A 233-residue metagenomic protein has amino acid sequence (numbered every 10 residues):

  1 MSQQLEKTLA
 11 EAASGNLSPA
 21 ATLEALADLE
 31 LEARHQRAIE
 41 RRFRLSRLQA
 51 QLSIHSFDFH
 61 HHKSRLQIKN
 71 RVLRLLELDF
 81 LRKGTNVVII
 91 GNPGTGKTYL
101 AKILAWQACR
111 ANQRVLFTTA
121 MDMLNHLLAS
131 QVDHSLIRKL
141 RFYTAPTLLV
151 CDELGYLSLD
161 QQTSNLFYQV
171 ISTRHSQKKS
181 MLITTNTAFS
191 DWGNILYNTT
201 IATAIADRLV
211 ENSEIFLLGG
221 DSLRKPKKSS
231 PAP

Functional and structural regions predicted by a protein language model:
S2-A50: Interdomain "pre-motor" coupling segment immediately N-terminal to P-loop NTPase/helicase cores
L52-L76: N-terminal pre-Walker A segment at the start of P-loop NTPase domains
L76-G84: Phosphate-binding P-loop
I89-G91: Hydrophobic anchor at the beta1->P-loop junction of P-loop NTPases
K97: Conserved lysine of the Walker
L100, L104: Hydrophobic positions on the alpha1 helix immediately C-terminal to the Walker A/P-loop
W106-T118: Post-Walker A helix-loop "phosphate-sensing" segment adjacent to the P-loop in P-loop NTPases
M123-A145, L154-P233: Replace "adjacent to P-loop NTPase cores in ATP/GTP-dependent enzymes" with "adjacent to NTP-binding cores
